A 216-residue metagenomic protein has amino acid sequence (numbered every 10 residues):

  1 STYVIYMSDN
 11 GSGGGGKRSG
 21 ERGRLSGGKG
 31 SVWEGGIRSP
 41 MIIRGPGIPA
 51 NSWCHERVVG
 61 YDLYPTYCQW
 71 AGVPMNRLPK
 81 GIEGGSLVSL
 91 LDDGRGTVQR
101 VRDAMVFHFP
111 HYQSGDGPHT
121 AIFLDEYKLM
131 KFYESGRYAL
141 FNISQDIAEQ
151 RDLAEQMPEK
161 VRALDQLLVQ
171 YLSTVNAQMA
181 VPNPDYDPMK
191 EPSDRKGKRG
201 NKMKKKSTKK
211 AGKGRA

Functional and structural regions predicted by a protein language model:
S1-P49, V59, G197-A216: Histidine-centered active-site microenvironments of extracellular/periplasmic hydrolases and transferases
S1-T2, L78-I82, V181-P182: Short, glycine/acidic-rich hinge or "gate" loops at secondary-structure transitions that mediate conformational
S1-V4, S39, V101-R102, L124-Y127 (+1 more regions): Loop/turn elements at helix/coil->beta-strand transitions in domains of secreted/extracellular proteins
S12-G23, G27-E34, P49-A50, E56 (+2 more regions): C-terminal cap/loop subdomain of S1 sulfatases and analogous C-terminal strand-loop tails that border
L63, E134-R137, I143, A148-A216: Long, internal low-complexity/basic segments
